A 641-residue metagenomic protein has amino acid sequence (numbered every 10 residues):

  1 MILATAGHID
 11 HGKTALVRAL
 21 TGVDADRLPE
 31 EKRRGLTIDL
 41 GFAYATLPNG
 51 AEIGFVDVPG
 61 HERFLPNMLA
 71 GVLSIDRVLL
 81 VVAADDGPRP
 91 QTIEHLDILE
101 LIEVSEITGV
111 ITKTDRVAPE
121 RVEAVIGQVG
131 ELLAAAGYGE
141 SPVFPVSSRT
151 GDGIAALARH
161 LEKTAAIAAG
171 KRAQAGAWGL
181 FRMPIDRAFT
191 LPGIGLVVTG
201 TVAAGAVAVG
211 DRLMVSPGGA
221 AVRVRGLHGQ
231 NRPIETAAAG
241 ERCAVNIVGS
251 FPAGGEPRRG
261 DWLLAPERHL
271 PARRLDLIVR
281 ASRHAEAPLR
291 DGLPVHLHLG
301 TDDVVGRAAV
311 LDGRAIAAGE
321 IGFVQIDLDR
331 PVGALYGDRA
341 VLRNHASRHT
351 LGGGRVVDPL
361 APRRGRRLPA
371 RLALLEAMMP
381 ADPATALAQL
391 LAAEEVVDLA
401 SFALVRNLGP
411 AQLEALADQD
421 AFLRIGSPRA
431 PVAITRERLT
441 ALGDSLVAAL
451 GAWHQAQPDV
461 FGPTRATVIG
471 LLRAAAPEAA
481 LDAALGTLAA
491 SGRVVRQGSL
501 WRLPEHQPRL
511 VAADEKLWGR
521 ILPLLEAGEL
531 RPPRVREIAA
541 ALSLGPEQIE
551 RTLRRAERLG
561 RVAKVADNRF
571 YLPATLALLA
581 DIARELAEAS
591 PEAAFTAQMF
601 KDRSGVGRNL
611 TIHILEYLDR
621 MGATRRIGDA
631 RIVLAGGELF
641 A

Functional and structural regions predicted by a protein language model:
M1-V58: Conserved G1/Walker A P-loop phosphate-binding module
T5, V117-R121, Q128-E131, V143 (+3 more regions): C-terminal effector modules of nucleic-acid-centric enzymes and ribosome-associated factors
I9, L36-I38, Y44-N49, A70-S74 (+2 more regions): Conserved catalytic network of the ASCE P-loop NTPase/AAA+ motor domain
D10, L16, G35, F55-D57 (+15 more regions): Residue-level signature of catalytic and energy-coupling elements of molecular machines, predominantly ATP/GTP-dependent
E52, R77, V207, R212 (+5 more regions): Residue-level marker of beta-strand positions
E52, V58-R63, V72-A124, I538: Conserved Switch II/interswitch segment of TRAFAC-class P-loop GTPases
H61-E62, D85-R89, V104, K113-A118 (+6 more regions): Conserved nucleotide-binding/hydrolysis micro-motifs of P-loop NTPases
T114, E131-A285: Conserved catalytic-core segments of large NTP-driven translation/proteostasis enzymes
